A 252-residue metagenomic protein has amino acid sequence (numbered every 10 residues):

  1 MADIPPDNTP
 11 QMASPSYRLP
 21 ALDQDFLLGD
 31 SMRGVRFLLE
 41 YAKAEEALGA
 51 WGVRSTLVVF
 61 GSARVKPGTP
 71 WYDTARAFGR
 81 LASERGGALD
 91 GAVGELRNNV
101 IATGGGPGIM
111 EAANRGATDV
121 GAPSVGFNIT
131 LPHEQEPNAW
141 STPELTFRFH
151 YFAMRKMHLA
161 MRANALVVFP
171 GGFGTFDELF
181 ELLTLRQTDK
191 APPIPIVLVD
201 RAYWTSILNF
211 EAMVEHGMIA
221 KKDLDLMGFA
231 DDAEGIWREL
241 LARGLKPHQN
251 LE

Functional and structural regions predicted by a protein language model:
A2-D7, Q11-P15, P20, Q24-F127 (+1 more regions): Glycine-rich beta-alpha loop segments
A42-V59, H150-L166, L183-K190: Glycine/serine-rich loop-strand microenvironments at binding/catalytic pocket rims
G49-G52, A92-L96, T118, N138-S141 (+3 more regions): Solvent-exposed alpha-helices and their adjacent loops that cap or buttress functional pockets in soluble metabolic
R97-V100, P193-P195, L224-M227: Residue-level recognition of the N-termini of beta-strands and the immediately preceding loop/turn
T103, P107-F169, F173-G174, F180: Phosphate/pyrophosphate-binding betaalpha-module
T118-D119, E181-Q187, A212-H216, G244-L245: Short, solvent-exposed amphipathic alpha-helical segments in soluble enzyme and RNA/protein-processing domains
G121-E134, F169, L183-I207, K221-K222: Short, acidic/small-residue loops that bind anionic groups at enzyme active sites
L198-E252: C-terminal functional extensions of proteins
